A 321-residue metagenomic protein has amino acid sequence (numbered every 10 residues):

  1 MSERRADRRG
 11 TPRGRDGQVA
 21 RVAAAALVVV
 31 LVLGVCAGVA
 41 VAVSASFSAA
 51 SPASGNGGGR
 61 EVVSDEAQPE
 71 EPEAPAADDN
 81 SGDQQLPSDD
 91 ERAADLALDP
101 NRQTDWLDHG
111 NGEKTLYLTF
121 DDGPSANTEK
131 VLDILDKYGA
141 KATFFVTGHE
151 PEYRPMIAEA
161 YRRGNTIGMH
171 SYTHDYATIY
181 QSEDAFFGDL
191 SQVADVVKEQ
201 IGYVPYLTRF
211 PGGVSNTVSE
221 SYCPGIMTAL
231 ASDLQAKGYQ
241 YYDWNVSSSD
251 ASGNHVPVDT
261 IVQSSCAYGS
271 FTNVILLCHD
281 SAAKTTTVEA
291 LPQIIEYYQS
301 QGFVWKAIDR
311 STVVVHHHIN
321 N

Functional and structural regions predicted by a protein language model:
M1-V19: N-terminal Lys/Arg-rich, disordered targeting/topogenic segments
T11, R15, V35, T286: Short, active-site-adjacent segments that bind or coordinate small-molecule cofactors and metal centers
A25-A40: Hydrophobic membrane-insertion alpha-helices, especially the h-region of bacterial N-terminal signal peptides
A45-H109: N-terminal, intrinsically disordered, polar/charged segments of Gram-positive cell-envelope systems that serve as
L86-V204, Y297, V313-V314: Active-site beta->alpha N-cap acidic-glycine motif
T119, T143-T147, G168-H170, T208-P211 (+3 more regions): A cross-family glycoside hydrolase active-site/sugar-binding cleft signature
E152, H174-L277, S281-Q299, F303 (+1 more regions): Catalytic domains of cell-wall/extracellular-matrix polysaccharide-remodeling enzymes, centered on de-N-acetylation
V304-H316: Venus flytrap/periplasmic-binding-protein-like
